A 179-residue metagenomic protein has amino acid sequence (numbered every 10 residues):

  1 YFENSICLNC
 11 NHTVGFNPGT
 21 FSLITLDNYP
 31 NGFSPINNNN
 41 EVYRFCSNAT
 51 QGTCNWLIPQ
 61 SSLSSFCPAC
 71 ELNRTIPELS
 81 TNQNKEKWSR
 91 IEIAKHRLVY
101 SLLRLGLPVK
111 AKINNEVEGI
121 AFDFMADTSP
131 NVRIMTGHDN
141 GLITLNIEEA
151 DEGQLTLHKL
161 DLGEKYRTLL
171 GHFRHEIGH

Functional and structural regions predicted by a protein language model:
Y1-I113: N-terminal low-structure segments adjacent to metalloprotease catalytic domains across cellular compartments
N4, E92, D139, G163 (+2 more regions): Conserved structured core elements
L26-P30, E118, K165: Solvent-exposed, non-transmembrane amphipathic alpha-helical segments
C67, E71-I76, I147-L157: Residues forming anionic-ligand binding surfaces in small-molecule and nucleic-acid pockets of primarily soluble enzymes
E86, R90-E152: Auxiliary, metal-adjacent structural segments of Zn-dependent hydrolase domains
E152-E176: Short pre-active-site segment immediately N-terminal to the catalytic Zn-binding motif
H179: An active-site-proximal "capping" alpha-helix that borders the catalytic cofactor pocket
